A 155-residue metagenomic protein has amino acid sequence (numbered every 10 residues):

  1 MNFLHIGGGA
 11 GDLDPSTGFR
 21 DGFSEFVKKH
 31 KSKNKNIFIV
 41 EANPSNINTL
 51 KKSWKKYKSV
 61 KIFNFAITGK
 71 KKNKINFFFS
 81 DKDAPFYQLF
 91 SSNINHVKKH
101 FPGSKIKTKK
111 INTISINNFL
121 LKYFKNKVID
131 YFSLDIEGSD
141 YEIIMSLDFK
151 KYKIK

Functional and structural regions predicted by a protein language model:
M1-K155: Phosphate/nucleotide-binding beta-alpha loop and adjacent structural elements of enzyme active sites
